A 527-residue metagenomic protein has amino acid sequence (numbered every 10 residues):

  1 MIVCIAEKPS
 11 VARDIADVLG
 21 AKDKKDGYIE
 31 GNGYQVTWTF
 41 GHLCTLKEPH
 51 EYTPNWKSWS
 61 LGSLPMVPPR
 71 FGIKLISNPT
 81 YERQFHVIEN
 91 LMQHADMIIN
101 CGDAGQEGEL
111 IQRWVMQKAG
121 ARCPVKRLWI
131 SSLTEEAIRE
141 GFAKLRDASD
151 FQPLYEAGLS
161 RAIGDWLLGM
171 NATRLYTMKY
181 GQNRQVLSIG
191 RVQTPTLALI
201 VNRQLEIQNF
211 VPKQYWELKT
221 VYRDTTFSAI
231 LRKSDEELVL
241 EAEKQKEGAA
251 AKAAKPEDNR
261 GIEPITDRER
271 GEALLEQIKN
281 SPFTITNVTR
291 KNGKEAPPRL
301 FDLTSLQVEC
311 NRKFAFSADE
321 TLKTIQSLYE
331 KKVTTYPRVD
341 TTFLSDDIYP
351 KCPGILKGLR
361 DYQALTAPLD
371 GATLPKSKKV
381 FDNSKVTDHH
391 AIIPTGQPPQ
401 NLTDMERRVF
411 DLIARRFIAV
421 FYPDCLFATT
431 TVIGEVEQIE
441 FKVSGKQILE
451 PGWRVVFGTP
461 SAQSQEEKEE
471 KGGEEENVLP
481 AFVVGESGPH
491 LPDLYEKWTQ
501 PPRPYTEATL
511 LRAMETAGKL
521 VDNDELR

Functional and structural regions predicted by a protein language model:
M1-W166, M170, I262-I265: Intrinsically disordered, low-complexity regulatory segments
V11, E107-I111, E156, S160 (+8 more regions): Hydrophobic (often cysteine-bearing) scaffold residues that line and stabilize catalytic clefts of nucleotide/cofactor
D23-Y28, K126, A148-P153, R174-M178 (+3 more regions): Active-site phosphate-binding and catalytic loops of NTP-dependent enzymes
Q35, L43-S77, R184-Q326, D361 (+4 more regions): Long, highly charged, low-complexity internal segments
I73-I76, G102-A104, R122-K126, D147-L154 (+6 more regions): Short, polar/flexible loop-turn hinges at active-site or ligand-entry regions and domain interfaces
S131-A137, L303-T304, T324-T334: Short, conserved phosphate-binding/catalytic loop or strand-edge motifs used in phosphoryl-/nucleotidyl-transfer
F316-S377, F381: Extended, well-ordered alpha-helical scaffold/bundle regions in very large, multi-domain proteins
T373-N401: Acidic, turn-prone loop/beta-hairpin segments
